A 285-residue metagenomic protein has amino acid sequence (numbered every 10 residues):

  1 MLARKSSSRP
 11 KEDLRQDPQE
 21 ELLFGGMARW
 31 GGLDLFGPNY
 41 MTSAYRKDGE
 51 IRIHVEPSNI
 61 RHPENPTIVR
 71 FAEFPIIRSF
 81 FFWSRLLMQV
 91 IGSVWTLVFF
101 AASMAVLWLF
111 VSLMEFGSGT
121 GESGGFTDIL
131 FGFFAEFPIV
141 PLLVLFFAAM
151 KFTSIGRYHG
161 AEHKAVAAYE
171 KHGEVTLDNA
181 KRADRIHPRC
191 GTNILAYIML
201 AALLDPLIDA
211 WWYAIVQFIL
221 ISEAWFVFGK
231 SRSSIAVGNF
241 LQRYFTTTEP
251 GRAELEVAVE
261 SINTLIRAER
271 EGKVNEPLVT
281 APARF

Functional and structural regions predicted by a protein language model:
M1-L87: Divalent-cation
G32, C190, L241: Residue-level signature of catalytic and energy-coupling elements of molecular machines, predominantly ATP/GTP-dependent
L35-Y40, V98-A102, F133-H159, Q217-S233: Hydrophobic alpha-helical membrane-embedded segments
A44-R46, E50-E64, L113-G121, L145-L177 (+1 more regions): Juxtamembrane helix-loop transition segments at the membrane interface in multi-pass membrane proteins
R85-A105, A183-D205: Transmembrane alpha-helical segments and their cytosolic interface motifs in multi-pass membrane proteins
G121-P141, L207-I219: Hydrophobic alpha-helical transmembrane segments
I198-S222, N275-F285: Hydrophobic alpha-helical transmembrane segments and immediately flanking/interface helices in integral membrane
S233-F285: Cytosolic/matrix-facing juxtamembrane and C-terminal tails of multi-pass cellular membrane proteins
